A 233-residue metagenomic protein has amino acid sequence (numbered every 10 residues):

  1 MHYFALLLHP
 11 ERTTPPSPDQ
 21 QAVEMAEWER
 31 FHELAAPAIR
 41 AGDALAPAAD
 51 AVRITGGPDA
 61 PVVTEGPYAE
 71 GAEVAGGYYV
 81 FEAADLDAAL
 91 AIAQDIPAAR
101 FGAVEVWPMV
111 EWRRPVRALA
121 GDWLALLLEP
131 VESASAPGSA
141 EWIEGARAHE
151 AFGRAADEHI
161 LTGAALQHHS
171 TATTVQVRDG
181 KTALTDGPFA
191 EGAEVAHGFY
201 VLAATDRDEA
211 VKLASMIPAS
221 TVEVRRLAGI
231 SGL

Functional and structural regions predicted by a protein language model:
M1-L233: Conserved, structured core segments of small domains
